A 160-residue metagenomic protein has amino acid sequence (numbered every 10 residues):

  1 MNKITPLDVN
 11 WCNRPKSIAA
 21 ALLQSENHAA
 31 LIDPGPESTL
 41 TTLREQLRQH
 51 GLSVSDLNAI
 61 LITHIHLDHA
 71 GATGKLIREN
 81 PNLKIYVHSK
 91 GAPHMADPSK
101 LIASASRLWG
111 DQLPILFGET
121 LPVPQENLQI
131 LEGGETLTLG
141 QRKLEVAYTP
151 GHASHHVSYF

Functional and structural regions predicted by a protein language model:
M1-H50, D56, Y159: Conserved beta-strand hairpin/beta-sheet module of binuclear metal-dependent hydrolase folds, prominently
N13-K16, L131, P150-A153: A short catalytic or substrate-binding loop motif that flags glycine-/basic-rich loops and adjacent residues that bind
L22-Q24, G134-F160: Core dinuclear metal-dependent hydrolase active-site scaffold
L23, D33, L43, H64 (+4 more regions): Divalent metal-coordination and catalytic microenvironments
T39, I65-A70, P93-H94, A153-H156: Active-site environment of divalent metal-dependent phosphoester hydrolases
T41-V87: Active-site metal-binding motif and surrounding structural segment of the metallo-beta-lactamase
Y86-P93, P98: A short, structured active-site edge motif that brings together acidic residues
M95-A147: Metallo-beta-lactamase
